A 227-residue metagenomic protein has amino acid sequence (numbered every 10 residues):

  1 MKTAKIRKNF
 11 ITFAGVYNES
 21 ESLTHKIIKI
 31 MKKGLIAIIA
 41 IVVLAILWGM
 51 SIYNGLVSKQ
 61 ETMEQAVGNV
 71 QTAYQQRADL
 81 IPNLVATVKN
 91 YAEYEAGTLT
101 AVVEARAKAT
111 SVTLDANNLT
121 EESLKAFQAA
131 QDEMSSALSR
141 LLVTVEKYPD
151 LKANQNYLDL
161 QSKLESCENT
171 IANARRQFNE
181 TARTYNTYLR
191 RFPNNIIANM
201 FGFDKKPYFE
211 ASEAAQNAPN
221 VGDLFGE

Functional and structural regions predicted by a protein language model:
M1-R7, V16: Cationic, amphipathic, low-complexity segments that mediate targeting or membrane/lipid association
T12, N18-E227: A helix-centric hydrophobic-segment signal that preferentially recognizes long, alpha-helical stretches used
